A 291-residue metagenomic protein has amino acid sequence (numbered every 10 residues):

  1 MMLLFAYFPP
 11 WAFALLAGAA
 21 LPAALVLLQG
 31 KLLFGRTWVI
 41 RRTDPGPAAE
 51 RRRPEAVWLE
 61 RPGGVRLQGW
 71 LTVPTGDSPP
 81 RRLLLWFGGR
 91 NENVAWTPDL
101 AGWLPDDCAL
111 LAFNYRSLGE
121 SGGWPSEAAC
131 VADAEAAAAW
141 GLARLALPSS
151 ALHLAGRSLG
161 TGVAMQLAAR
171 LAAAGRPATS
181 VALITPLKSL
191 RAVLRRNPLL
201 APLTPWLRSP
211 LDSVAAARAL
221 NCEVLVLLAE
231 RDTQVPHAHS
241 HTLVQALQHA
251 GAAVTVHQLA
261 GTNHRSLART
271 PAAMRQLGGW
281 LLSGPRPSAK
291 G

Functional and structural regions predicted by a protein language model:
P10-E60: An N-terminal hydrophobic leader/cap segment in hydrolases
P62, R66-L142, G162: Membrane-embedded segments
D99-L100, S213, C222, P236-A246: Short alpha-helix in the alpha/beta-hydrolase fold that links the catalytic acid
G156-G160, A164: Gly/Ala-rich beta-loop-alpha elbow adjacent to hydrolase catalytic centers
V163-C222, R269-P271: Hydrolase active-site cap/lid region
L220, V226-D232: Short beta-strand/loop motif that positions the catalytic acidic residue of the alpha/beta-hydrolase fold
R231-V235, H264-S266: Acidic catalytic loop of the alpha/beta-hydrolase fold
H241-T242, H249-G291: C-terminal catalytic histidine-bearing segment of alpha/beta-hydrolase fold enzymes
